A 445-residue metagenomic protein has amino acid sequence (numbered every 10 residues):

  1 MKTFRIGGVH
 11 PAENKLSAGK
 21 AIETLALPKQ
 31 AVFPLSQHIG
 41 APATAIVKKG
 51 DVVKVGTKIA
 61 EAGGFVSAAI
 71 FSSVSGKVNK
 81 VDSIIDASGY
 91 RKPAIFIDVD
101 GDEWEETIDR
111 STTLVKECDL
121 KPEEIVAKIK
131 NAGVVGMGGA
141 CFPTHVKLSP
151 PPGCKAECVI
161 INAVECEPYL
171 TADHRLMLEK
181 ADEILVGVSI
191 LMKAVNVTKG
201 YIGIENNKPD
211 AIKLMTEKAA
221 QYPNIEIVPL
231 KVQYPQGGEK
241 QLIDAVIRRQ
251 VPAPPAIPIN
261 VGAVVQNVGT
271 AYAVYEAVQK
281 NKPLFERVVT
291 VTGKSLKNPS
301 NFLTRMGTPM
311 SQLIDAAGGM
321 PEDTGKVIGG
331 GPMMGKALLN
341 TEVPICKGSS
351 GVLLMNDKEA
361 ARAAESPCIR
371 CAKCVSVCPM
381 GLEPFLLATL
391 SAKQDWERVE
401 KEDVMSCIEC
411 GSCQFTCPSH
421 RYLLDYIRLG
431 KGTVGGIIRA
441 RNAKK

Functional and structural regions predicted by a protein language model:
M1-I46: N-terminal, Lys/Arg-enriched amphipathic/low-complexity engagement segments that precede the first folded domain
K48-E61, K80: Short, well-structured beta-strand-loop connectors
G76-V78: Conserved hydrophobic positions within beta-strands
I85-F142, G153, P209: Acidic low-complexity segments
E105-T107, G136, V159-D173, S295: Gly-rich Lys/Arg/Thr-decorated short loops/hinges at beta-loop-alpha junctions or inter-strand turns that position
L178-A194: Histidine-anchored nucleotide/phosphate-binding helix
V197-M310, A316-P321, G331: Hydrophobic alpha-helical positions that pack around
S349-E365, V375, P379-K445: Ferredoxin-type iron-sulfur electron-transfer modules in oxidoreductases and energy-metabolism complexes
